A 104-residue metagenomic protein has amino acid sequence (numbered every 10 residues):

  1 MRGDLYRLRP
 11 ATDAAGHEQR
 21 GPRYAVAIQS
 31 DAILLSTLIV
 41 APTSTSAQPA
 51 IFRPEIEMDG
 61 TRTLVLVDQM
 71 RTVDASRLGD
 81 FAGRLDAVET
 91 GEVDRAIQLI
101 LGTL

Functional and structural regions predicted by a protein language model:
M1-L104: Conserved functional hotspots at enzyme active or ligand-binding sites that engage polyanionic ligands
